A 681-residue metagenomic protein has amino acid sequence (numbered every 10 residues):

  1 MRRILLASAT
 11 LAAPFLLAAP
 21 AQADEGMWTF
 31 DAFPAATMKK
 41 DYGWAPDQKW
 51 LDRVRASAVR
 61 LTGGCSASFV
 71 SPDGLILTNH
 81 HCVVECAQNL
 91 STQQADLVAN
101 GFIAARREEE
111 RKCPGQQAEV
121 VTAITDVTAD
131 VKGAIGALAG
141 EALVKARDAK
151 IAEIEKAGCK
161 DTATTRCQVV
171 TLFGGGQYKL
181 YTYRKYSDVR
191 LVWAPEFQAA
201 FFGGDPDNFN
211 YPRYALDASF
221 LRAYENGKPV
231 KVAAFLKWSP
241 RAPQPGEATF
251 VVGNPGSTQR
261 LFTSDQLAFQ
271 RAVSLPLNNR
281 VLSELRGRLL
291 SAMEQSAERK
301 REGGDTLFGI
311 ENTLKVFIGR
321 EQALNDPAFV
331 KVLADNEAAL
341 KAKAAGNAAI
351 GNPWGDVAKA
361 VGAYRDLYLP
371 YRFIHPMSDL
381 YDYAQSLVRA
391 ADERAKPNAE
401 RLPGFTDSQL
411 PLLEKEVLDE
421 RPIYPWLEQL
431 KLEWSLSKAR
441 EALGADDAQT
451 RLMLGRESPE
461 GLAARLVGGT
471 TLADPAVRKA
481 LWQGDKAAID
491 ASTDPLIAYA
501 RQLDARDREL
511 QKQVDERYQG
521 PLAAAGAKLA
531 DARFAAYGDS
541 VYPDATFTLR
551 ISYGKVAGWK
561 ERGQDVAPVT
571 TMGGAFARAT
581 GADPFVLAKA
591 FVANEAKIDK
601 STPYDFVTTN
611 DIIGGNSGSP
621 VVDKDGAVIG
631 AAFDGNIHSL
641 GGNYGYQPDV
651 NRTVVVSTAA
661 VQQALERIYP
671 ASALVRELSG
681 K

Functional and structural regions predicted by a protein language model:
R2-L6, A12-K681: Terminal presequence/propeptide segments associated with secretion/organelle targeting and zymogen/polyprotein
